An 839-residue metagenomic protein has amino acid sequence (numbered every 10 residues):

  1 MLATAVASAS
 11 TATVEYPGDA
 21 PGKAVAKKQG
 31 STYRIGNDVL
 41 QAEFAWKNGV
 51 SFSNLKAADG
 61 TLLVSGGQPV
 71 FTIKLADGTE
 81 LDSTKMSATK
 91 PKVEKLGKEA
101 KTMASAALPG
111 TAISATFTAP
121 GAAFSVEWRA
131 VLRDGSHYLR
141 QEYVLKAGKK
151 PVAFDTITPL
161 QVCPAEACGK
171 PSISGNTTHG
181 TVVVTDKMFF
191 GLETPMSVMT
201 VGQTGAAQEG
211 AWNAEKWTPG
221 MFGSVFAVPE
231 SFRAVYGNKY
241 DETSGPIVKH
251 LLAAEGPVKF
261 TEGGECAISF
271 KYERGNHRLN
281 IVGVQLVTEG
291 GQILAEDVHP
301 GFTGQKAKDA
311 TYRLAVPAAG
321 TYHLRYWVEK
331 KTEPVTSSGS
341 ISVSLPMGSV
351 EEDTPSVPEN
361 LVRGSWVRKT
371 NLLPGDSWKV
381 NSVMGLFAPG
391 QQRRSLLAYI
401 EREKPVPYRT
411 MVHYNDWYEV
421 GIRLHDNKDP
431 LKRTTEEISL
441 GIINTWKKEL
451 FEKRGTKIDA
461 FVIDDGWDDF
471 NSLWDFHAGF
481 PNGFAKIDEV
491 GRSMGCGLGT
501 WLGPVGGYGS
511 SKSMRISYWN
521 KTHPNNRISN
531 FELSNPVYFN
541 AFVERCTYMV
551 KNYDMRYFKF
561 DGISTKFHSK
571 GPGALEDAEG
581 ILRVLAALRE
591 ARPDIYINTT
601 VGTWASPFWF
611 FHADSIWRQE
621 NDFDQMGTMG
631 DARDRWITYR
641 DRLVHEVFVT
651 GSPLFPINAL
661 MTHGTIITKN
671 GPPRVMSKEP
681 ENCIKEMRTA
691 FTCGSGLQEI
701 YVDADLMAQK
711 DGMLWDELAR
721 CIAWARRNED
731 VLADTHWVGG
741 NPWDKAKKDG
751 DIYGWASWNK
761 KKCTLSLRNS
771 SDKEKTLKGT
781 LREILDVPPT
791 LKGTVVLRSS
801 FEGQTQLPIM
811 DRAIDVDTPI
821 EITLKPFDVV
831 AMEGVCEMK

Functional and structural regions predicted by a protein language model:
S10-I35, L40, K56-F117, A122-Y236 (+4 more regions): Polysaccharide-binding surfaces and accessory modules of carbohydrate-active proteins
N37, L55, T370, G375-D376 (+4 more regions): Active-site-proximal substrate-binding groove within the catalytic cores of carbohydrate-active enzymes
E230-E262, V298-A310: Extracellular carbohydrate recognition and processing domains and analogous Trp-centered ligand-binding platforms
S269-N276, W327-T332: Short beta-strand-plus-loop segments that form exposed binding edges in beta-rich domains
N381, F387-A460, D464-D468: An acidic-aromatic substrate-binding cleft motif
A388-G390, I442-R454, F531-F560: An active-site-proximal structural segment forming one wall of the substrate-binding cleft that immediately precedes
P407-V412, K457-I487, S511-V537, S564-E579: Aromatic- and acidic-residue-enriched carbohydrate-binding clefts of CAZyme catalytic domains
Y418-T435, G497-Y553: Active-site-adjacent "subsite" loops/lids of carbohydrate-active enzymes
